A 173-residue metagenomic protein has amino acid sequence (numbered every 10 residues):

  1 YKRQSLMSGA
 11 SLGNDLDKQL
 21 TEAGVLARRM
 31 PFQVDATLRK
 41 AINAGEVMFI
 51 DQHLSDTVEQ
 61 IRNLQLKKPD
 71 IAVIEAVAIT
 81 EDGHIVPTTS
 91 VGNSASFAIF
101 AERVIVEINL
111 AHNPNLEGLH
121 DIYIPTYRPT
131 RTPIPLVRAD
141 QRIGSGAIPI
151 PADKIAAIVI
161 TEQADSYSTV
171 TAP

Functional and structural regions predicted by a protein language model:
K2-P173: Conserved alpha/beta enzyme-core scaffold
